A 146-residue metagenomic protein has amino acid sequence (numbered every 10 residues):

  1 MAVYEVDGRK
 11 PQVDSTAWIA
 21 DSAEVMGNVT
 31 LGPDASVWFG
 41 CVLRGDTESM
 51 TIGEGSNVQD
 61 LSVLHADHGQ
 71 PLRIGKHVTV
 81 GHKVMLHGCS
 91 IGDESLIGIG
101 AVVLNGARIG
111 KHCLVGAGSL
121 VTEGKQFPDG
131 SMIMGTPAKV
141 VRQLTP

Functional and structural regions predicted by a protein language model:
M1-V13, W18, G40, D46-K76 (+1 more regions): Glycine-rich hexapeptide-repeat left-handed beta-helix
A23: Compact, Lys/Arg-rich rRNA/RNP-binding cores from ribosome-related proteins
M26, W38-G40: Short secondary-structure capping/turn segments at boundaries of alpha-helices and beta-strands
M26-G32: N-terminal glycine-rich anion-binding loops that anchor highly charged ligand groups
D34-A35, I52: Short Gly/aromatic-enriched secondary-structure transition segments
